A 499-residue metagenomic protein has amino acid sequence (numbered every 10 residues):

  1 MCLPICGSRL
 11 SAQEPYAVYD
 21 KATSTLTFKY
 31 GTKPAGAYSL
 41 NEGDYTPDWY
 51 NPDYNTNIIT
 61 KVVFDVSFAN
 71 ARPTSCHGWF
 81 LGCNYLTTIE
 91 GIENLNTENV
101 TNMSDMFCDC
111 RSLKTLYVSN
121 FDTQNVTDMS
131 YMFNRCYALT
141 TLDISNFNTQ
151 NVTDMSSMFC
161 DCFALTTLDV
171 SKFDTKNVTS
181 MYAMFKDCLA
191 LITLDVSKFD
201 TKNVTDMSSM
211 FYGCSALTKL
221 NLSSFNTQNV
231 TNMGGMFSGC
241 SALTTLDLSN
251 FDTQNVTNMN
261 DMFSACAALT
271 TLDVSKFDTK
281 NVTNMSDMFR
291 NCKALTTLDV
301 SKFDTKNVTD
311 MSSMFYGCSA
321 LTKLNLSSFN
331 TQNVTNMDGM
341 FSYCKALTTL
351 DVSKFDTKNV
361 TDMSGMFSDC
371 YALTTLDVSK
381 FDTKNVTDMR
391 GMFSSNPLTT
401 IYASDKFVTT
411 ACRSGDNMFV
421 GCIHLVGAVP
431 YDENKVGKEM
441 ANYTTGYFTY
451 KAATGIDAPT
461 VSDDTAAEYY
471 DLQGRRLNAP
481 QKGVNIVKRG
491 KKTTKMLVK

Functional and structural regions predicted by a protein language model:
M1-Q13: Bacterial Sec-dependent N-terminal signal peptides
L10-A453: Negatively charged
A17-V18, Y469, I486-V487: A short beta-strand micro-motif
K451-Q473: Residue-level detector of functionally pivotal "anchor" positions at catalytic/ligand-binding pockets or at interdomain
Q481-N485: A glycine-anchored, Pro-Gly-centered beta-turn/N-cap motif
I486-K499: C-terminal tail/sorting-segment detector
